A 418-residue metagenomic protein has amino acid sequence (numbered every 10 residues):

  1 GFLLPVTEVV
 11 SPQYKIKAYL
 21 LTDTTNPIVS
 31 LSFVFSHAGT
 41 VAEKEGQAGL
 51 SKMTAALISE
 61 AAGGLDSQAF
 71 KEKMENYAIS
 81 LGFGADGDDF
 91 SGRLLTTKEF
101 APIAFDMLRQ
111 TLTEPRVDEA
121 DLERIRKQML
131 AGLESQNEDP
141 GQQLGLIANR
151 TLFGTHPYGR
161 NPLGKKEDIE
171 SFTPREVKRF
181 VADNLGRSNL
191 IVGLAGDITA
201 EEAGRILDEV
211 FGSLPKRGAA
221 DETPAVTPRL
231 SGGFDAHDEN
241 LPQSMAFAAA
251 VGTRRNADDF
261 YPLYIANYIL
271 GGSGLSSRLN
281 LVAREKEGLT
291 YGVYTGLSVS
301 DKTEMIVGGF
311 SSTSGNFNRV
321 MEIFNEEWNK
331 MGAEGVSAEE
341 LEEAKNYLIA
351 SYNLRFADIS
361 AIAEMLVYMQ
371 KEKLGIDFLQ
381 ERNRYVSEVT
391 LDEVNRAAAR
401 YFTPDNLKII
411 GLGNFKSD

Functional and structural regions predicted by a protein language model:
G1-V29: N- or domain-start disorder-to-order transition segments that initiate the globular core
V9-V10, L21, V181-N184, V226 (+3 more regions): Replace "in large, NTP-powered and nucleic-acid-processing enzymes" with "in large, NTP-powered factors and other
Y19-H37, A219-S276: His/Glu-based metal-binding/catalytic segments typifying zinc-dependent metallopeptidases
L21, N26-S59, L65-T113, R126 (+8 more regions): M16 family metallopeptidases and their MPP-like homologs
E114-V117, L122, F172-P174: Peptidyl-prolyl cis-trans isomerase
G154, P162, R187, I191-R254 (+1 more regions): An aromatic/glycine/proline-enriched structural segment found at the starts of mature extracellular/organellar domains
D392-A399: Low-complexity, intrinsically disordered Gly/Pro/Thr-rich segments
